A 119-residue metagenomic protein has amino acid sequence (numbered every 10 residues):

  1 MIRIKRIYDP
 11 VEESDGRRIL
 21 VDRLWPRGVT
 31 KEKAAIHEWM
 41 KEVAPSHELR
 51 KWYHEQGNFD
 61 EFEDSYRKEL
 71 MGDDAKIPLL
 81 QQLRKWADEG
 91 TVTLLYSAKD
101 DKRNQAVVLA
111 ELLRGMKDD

Functional and structural regions predicted by a protein language model:
M1-D119: Residues lining hydrophobic/aromatic ligand-binding pockets adjacent to catalytic sites
